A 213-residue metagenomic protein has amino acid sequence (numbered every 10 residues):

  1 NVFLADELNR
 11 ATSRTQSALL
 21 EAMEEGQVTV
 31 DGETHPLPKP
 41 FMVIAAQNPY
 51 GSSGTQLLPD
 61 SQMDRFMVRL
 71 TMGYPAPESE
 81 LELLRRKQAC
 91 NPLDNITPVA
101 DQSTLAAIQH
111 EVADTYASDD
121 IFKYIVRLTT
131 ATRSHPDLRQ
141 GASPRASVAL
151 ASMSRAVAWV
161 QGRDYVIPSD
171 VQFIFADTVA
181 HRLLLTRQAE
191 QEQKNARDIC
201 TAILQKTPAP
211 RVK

Functional and structural regions predicted by a protein language model:
F3-L4: Hydrophobic positions in the central parallel beta-sheet of the AAA+
E7-A18, M23-A100, L105-T115, R155-V160: Canonical AAA+ ATPase core
S13, Y74, D119, V148 (+2 more regions): Electropositive phosphate-/nucleotide-binding environments in soluble metabolic enzymes
Q16, P40, M63-D64, E80 (+5 more regions): Alpha-helical structural signal
L20-E21, V68, E82-R85, V126-T130 (+3 more regions): Generic alpha-helical structural context detector
L58, S79, Y116, D120 (+3 more regions): Alpha-helix N-cap and coil->helix boundary residues
N95-L150: Conserved AAA+ ATPase small/helical "lid" subdomain
T132-K213: C-terminal engagement/docking regions of AAA+ P-loop ATPases
